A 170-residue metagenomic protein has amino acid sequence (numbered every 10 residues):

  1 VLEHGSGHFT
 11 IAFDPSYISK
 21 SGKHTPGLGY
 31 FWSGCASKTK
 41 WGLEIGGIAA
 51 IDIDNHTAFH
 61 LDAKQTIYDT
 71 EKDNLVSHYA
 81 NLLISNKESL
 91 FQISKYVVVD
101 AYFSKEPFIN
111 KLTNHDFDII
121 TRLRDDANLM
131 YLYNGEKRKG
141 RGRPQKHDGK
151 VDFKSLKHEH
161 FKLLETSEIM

Functional and structural regions predicted by a protein language model:
V1-N55, L164-M170: Active-site-proximal, Lys/Arg-enriched surface segment that forms a nucleic-acid-binding/basic interface patch
G22-T25, F59-H60, L82-N86: Short amphipathic alpha-helical segments, especially helix-boundary/capping motifs
A36-T66, I93, L112, N134: Internal, well-ordered alpha/beta segment that forms a basic, Gly-enriched binding/recognition surface
A63-M170: An internal, acidic/charged active-site-proximal segment that coordinates divalent cations and/or engages
